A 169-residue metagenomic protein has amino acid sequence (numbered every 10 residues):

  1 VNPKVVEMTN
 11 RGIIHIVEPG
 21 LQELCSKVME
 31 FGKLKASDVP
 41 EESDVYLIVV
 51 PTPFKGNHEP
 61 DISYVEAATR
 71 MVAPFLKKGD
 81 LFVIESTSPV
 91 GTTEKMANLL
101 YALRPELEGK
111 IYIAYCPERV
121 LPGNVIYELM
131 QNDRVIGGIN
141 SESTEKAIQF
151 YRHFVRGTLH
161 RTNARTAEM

Functional and structural regions predicted by a protein language model:
N2-V45, P51-P60, A102-P105: Conserved N-terminal Rossmann-fold NAD(P) cofactor-binding segment
P3, Q22, T93-E94, T144-I148: Short, surface-exposed alpha-helical segments at coil->helix boundaries
E41-E42, K78, Q131: Alpha-helix C-terminal capping/helix-to-coil transition sites in glycosyltransferase folds
Y46-I48, I84, G137: Redox-cofactor binding/interface segments in oxidoreductases and associated redox assembly factors
V50-T52, T87, N140: Short glycine-/small-residue-rich Rossmann-like dinucleotide-binding loops
F54-R119: Rossmann-like NAD(P)(H) cofactor-binding subdomain of soluble oxidoreductases
N98-C116, V120, V125-M169: Internal alpha-helical scaffold of NAD(P)-dependent oxidoreductase catalytic cores
